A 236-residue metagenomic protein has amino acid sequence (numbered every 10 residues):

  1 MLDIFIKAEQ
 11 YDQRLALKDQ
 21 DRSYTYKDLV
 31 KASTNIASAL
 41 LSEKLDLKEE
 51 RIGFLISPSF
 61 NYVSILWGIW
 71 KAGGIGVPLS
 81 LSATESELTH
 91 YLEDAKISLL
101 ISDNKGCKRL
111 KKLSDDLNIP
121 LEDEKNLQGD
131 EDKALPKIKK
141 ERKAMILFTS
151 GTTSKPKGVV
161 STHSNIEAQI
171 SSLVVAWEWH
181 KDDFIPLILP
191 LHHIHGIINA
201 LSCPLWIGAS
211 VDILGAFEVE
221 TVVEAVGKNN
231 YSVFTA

Functional and structural regions predicted by a protein language model:
D3-T25, E43: AMP-dependent adenylate-forming
I4, S42-E43, W67, K71-I138: Structural core segment of the AMP-binding/adenylate-forming
Q13, D130-F148, S154-K155, E178-F184: Conserved pre-ATP/AMP-binding loop-to-beta segment of ANL
Q13-R14, K27-G53, T84-E85, T89 (+1 more regions): ANL superfamily AMP-binding
R22, A37-A83: Conserved AMP-binding/adenylate-forming
T25-K27, A144-S171: Conserved AMP-binding A3 loop
N35, I56, V77-E93, N104-G106 (+1 more regions): ATP-dependent adenylate-forming carboxylate-activation enzymes
E167-F184, I194-V233: Conserved AMP-binding/adenylation subdomain of ANL enzymes
